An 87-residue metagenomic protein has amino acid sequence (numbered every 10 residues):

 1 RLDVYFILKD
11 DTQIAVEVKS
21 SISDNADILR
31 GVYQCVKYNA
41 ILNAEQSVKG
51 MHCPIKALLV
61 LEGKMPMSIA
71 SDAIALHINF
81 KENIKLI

Functional and structural regions predicted by a protein language model:
R1-D11, S71-L76: An acidic intrinsically disordered interaction segment
V4-F6, D10-I22, Y38: Conserved catalytic cores of phosphodiester-cleaving nucleases, focusing on short active-site segments
I14-V16, L58, K81: Hydrophobic/aromatic beta-strand patches that form the interior of the parallel beta-sheet core in alpha/beta enzyme
S20, D24-I28, A40-I78: Nucleic-acid nuclease catalytic cores
A75-I87: Charged, structured surface patches that assemble and position nucleic-acid processing machinery
